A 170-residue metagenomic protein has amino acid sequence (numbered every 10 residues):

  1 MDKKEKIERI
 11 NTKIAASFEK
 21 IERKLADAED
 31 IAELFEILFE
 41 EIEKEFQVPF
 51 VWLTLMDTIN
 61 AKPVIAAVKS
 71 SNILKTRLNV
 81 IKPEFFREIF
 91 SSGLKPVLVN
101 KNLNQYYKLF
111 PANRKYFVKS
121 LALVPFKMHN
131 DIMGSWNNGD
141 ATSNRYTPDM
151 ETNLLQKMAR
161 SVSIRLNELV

Functional and structural regions predicted by a protein language model:
M1-D27: Signal-transmission linkers at sensory-effector interfaces
A28-A67, N72-L74: Helix-loop-beta substructure at the N-terminus of cytosolic sensory domains that couple signal/ligand detection
L53-L55, K108, S135: Structured extramembrane domains adjacent to transmembrane segments
S71-K119: Regulatory sensory and allosteric helical modules in signal-transduction proteins and certain transcription factors
K119-K127: Short hydrophobic beta-strand micro-motif common in sensory/regulatory domains
F126-A141: Sensory-domain boundary capping and coupling elements
D140-Q156, L166-V170: Regulatory loop-to-helix N-cap segments in sensory/regulatory domains that couple ligand/signal detection
